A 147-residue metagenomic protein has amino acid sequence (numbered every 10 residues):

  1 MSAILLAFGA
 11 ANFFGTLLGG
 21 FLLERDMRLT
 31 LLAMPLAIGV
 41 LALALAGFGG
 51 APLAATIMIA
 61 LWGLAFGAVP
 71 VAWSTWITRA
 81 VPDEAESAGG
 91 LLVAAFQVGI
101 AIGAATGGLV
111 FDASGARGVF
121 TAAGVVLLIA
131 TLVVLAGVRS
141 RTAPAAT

Functional and structural regions predicted by a protein language model:
M1-L5, A51, A55, A88-G89: Juxtamembrane helix-start elements in MFS-like secondary transporters
L5-A10, Q97-V98: Short hydrophobic/small-residue motifs within alpha-helical transmembrane segments of multi-pass transporter-like
F13-F21, A72, A105, L132: Residue-level hotspots within transmembrane alpha-helices of multi-pass secondary transporters
F14-R28, F111-D112: Helix-to-loop junctions at the C-terminal end of transmembrane segments in multipass secondary transporters
E24-R25, G49, P82, A113: Helix-loop interface residues and adjacent transmembrane-helix termini in multi-pass membrane transporters, primarily
L29-W73: C-terminal transmembrane helical hairpin of 12-TM major facilitator-type secondary transporters
A80-A116, A122-A123: A late C-terminal transmembrane helix in Major Facilitator Superfamily
G124-T147: Multi-pass alpha-helical transporter architecture, strongest for 12-TM Major Facilitator/SLC carriers used
